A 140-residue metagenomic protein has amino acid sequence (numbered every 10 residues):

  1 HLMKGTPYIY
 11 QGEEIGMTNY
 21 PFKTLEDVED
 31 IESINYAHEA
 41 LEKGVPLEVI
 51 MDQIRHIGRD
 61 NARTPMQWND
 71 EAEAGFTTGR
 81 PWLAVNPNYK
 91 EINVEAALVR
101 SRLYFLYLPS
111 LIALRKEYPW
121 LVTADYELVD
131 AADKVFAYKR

Functional and structural regions predicted by a protein language model:
H1-R140: Loop/helix patches that line or flank the sugar-binding groove of alpha-linked glycan CAZymes
